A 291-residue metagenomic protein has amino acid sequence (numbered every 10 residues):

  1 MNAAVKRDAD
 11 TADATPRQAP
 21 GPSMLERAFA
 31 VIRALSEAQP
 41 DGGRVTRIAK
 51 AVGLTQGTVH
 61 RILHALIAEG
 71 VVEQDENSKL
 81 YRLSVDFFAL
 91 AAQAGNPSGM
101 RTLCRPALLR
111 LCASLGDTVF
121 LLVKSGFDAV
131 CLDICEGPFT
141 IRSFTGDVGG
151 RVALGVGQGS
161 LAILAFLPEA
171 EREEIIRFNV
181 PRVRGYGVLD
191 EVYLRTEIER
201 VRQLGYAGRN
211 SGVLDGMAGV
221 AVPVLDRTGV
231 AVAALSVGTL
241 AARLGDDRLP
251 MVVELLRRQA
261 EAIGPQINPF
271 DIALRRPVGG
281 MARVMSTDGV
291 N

Functional and structural regions predicted by a protein language model:
N2-S98, T102, E261, P265-P269 (+1 more regions): N-terminal helix-turn-helix
N2-T11, T140-D215: Short, solvent-exposed recognition segments
A34, A51, T102-S114, F120 (+4 more regions): Amphipathic alpha-helical regulatory segments at dimerization interfaces that relay allosteric signals between sensory
S36, S160, L164, P168 (+3 more regions): Short amphipathic alpha-helical signal-transduction/dimerization elements
S78-F178: Amphipathic alpha-helical effector-binding/dimerization core of metabolite-sensing transcriptional regulators
D190-A262, G279: Extended hydrophobic
I272-N291: Signal-transducing coiled-coil/dimerization helices and immediately adjacent hinge/linker segments that couple sensory
